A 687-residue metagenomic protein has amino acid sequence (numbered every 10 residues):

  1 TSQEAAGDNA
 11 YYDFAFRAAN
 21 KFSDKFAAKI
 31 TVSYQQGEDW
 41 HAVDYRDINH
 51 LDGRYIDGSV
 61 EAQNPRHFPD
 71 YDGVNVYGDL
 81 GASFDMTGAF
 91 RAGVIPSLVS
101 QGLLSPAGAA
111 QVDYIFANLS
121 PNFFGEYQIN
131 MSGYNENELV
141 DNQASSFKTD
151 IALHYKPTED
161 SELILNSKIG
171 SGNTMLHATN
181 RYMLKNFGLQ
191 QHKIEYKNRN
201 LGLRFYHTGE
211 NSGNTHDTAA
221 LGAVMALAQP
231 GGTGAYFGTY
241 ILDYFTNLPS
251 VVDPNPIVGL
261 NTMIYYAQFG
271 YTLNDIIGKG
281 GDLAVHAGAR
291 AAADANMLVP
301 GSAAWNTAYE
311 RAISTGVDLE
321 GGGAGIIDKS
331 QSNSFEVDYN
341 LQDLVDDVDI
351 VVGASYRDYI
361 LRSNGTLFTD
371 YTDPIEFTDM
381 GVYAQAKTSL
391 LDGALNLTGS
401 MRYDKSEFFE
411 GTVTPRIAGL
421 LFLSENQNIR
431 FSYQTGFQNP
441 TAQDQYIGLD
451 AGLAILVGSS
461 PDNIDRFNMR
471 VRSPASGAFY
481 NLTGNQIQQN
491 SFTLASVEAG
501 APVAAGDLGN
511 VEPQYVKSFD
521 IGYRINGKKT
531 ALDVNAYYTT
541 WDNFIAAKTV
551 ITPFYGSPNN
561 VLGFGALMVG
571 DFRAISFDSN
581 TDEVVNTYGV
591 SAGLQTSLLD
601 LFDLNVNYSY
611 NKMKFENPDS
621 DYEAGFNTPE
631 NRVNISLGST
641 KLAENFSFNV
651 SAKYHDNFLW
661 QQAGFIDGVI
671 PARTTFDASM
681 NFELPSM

Functional and structural regions predicted by a protein language model:
T1-H50, S145-F147: Outer-membrane beta-barrel translocator/receptor signature
S2, F14, I30-Q36, L165-S171 (+9 more regions): Transmembrane beta-barrel strands of outer-membrane/channel proteins
A19-K25, T31-G37, A144, G188-H192 (+8 more regions): Conserved C-terminal beta-signal and adjacent last beta-strands/turns of outer-membrane beta-barrel proteins
K25-A28, D160-L163, R199-F205, V345-I350 (+6 more regions): Repeated loop/turn-to-beta-strand initiation elements of outer-membrane beta-barrel proteins
S146-Q190, V351-Y359, D373-L420, L594-S609: Surface-exposed extracellular loop regions of Gram-negative outer-membrane beta-barrel proteins
K193-F409, D533: Face-selective signature of the C-terminal outer-membrane beta-barrel domain
L390-L391, A536-Q662: Gram-negative outer-membrane beta-barrel transporters
D462-A574: Membrane-embedded beta-barrel scaffold of Gram-negative outer-membrane proteins
